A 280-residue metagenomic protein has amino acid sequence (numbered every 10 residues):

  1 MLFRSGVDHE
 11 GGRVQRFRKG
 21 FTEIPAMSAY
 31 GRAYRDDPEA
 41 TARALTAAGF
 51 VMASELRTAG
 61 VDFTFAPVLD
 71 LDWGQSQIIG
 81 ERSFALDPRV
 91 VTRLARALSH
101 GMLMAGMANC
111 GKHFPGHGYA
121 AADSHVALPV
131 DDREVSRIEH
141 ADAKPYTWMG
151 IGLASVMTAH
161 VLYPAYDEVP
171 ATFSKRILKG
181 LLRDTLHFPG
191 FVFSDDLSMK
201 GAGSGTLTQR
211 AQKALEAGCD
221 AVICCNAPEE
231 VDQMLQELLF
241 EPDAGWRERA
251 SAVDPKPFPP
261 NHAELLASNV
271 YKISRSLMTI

Functional and structural regions predicted by a protein language model:
M1-L2: Short, small-residue-biased leader/transition segments that mark boundaries at the very start of proteins
F17-I24, D62-R82, L86, A108-P129 (+1 more regions): Active-site-proximal loop/short-helix segments that contain or immediately flank catalytic acid/base residue(s)
E23-A42, S76-L94, A122-H140, P164-T172: Glycine-rich tight-turn/loop motif centered on a GG-T
P38-V61, D142, A214-E216: Alpha-helical scaffold segments that flank or form the walls of functional sites
R96-W246, S251-H262: Second-shell residues forming the walls of enzyme active-site clefts
Y271-I280: Charge-patterned, long linear interaction tracts outside catalytic cores
